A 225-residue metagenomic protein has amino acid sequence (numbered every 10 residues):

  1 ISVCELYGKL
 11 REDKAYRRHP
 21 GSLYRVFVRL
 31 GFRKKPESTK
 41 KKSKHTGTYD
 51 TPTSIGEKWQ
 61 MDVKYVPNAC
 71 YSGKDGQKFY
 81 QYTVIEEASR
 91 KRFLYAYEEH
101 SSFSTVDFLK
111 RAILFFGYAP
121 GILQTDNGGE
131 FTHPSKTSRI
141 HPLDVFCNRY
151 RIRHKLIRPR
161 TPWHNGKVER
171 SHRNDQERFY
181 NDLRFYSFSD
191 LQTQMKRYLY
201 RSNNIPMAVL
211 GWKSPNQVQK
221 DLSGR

Functional and structural regions predicted by a protein language model:
I1-W59, V63-V66, H141, V218-S223: Basic, flexible linker segments flanking DNA-binding modules in nucleic acid-interacting mobile-element proteins
L6, L23, D62, V84 (+10 more regions): Mobile genetic element proteins and their domesticated derivatives, centered on retroelements and DNA transposons
M61-F93, F103: An active-site-proximal beta-strand-loop segment
S72-G73, A96-Y97, H133-S138: Short, solvent-exposed loop/turn segments at secondary-structure boundaries
Q77-K78, L94-Y118, I122: Active-site beta-loop-alpha junctions of metal-dependent nucleic acid enzymes, especially the RNase H-like/DDE
H100, Y118-S135, R158-R160, W212-P215: Acidic/histidine-rich, metal-coordinating catalytic segments
D126-N127, T137-C147, H154-E177, T193-K196 (+1 more regions): RNase H-like two-metal-ion nuclease catalytic core shared by retroviral integrases and related mobile-element nucleases
Y150-I152, N174-R225: C-terminal domain-tail junction helix/linker
